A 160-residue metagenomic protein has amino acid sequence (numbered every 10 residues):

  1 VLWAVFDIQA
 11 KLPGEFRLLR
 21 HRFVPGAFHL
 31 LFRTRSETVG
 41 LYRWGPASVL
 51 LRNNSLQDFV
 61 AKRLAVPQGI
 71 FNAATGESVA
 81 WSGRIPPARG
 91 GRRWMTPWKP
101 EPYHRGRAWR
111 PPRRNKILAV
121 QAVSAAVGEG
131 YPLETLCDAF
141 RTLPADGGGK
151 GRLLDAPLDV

Functional and structural regions predicted by a protein language model:
V1, S55-L56, P111: Alpha-helix initiation/capping motif
V1-F16, K116-V160: Surface-exposed amphipathic alpha-helical segments
L2-W3, F32, W81-R84: Short acidic-hydrophobic surface loop/beta-edge motif
F6, F28, R105-R107: Residue-level marker for the onset of beta-strands and adjacent loop->beta junctions in well-ordered domains
L12-F71, D159-V160: Secretory pathway targeting signatures of secreted, lumenal, and periplasmic proteins
R17-R22, R33-R35, R43, R52 (+6 more regions): Arginine residue identity/basic-tract feature
R63-N115, A119-A126: Signature of long, low-cysteine stretches enriched in small and polar/charged residues
